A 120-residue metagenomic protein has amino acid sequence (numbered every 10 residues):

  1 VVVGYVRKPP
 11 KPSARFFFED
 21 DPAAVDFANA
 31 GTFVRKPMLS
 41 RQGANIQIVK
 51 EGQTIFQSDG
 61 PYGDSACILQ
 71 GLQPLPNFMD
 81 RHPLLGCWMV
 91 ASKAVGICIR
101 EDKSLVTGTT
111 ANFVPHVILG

Functional and structural regions predicted by a protein language model:
V1-I68, P74: Active-site nucleotide/adenylate-binding loops and adjacent lid/helix of ATP-dependent enzymes
A44-G120: ATP-dependent carboxylate/phosphate-activation module, predominantly the ATP-grasp catalytic core and closely related
